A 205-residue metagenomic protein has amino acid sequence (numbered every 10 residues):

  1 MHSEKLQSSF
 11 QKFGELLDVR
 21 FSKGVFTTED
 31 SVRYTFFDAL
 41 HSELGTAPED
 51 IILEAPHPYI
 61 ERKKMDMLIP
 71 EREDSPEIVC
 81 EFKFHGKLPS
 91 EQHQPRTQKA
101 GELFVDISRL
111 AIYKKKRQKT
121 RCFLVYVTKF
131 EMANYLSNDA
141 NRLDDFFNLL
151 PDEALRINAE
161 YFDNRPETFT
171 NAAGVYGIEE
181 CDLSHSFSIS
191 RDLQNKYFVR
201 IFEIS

Functional and structural regions predicted by a protein language model:
M1-E43: Interdomain/boundary linker segments immediately adjacent to catalytic/signaling cores
S22-D30, K63, R96-A100: Short, charged/polar micro-motifs that form catalytic or ligand-binding hotspots
H41-L68: A short acidic/basic microdomain associated with nuclease active sites
P58, H85-K87, K129-M132: Short, solvent-exposed loop/turn segments at secondary-structure junctions
M67-I69, S75-E91, L110: Conserved catalytic cores of phosphodiester-cleaving nucleases, focusing on short active-site segments
K87-R109, Y113: Mg2+/Mn2+-dependent nuclease catalytic core
K114-L143: Nucleic-acid nuclease catalytic cores
L136-S205: Non-catalytic C-terminal interaction segments of nucleic acid-processing enzymes
